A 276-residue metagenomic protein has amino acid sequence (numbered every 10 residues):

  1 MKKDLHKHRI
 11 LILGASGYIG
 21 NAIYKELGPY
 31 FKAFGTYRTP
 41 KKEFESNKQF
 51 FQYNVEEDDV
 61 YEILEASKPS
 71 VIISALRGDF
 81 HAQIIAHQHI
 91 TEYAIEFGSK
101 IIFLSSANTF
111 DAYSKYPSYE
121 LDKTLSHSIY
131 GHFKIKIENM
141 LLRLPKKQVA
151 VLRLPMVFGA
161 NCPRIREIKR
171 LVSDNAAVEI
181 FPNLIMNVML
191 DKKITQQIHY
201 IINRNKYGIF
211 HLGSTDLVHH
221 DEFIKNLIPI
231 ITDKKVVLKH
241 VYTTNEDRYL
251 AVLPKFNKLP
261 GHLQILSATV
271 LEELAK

Functional and structural regions predicted by a protein language model:
M1-K2, H8, P260-K276: Amphipathic terminal alpha-helices
K2-Y30: N-terminal Rossmann NAD(P)H-binding glycine-rich loop of SDR-like oxidoreductase domains
G35-F44, N54: N-terminal Rossmann-fold cofactor-binding loop
K48-P69: Conserved Rossmann-fold cofactor-binding substructure of NAD(P)-dependent oxidoreductases
I63-F103: NAD(P)-cofactor binding segment of oxidoreductase domains
T109-L152, G159: Catalytic helix-loop patch of NAD(P)-dependent Rossmann-fold dehydrogenases
N139-M186, D191-K193, Y200: NAD(P)-dependent short-chain dehydrogenase/reductase
D174-A176, Q197-Y249, A275-K276: Mid/C-terminal beta-alpha module of Rossmann-like enzyme folds, strongest in SDR-family dehydrogenases/epimerases
